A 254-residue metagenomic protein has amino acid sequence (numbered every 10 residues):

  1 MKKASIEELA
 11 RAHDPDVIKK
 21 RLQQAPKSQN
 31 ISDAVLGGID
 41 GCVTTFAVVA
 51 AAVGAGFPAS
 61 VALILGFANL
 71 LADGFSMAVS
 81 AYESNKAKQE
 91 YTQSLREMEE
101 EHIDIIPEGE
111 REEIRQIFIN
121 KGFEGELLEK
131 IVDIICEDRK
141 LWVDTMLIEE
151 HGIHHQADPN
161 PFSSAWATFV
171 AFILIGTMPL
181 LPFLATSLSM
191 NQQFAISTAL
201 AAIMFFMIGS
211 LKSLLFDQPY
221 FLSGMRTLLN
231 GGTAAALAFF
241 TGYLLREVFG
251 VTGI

Functional and structural regions predicted by a protein language model:
K2-D33, N85-F169: Cytosol/matrix-facing amphipathic helices and coiled-coil assembly/linker segments of eukaryotic membrane proteins
K2-S84: Internal alpha-helical transmembrane segments
G41-F46, T168-P179: Core segments of transmembrane alpha-helices that mediate helix-helix packing or line hydrophobic substrate/ligand
E83-E97, L211-M225, I254: Juxtamembrane helix-loop transition segments at the membrane interface in multi-pass membrane proteins
M178-P179, A202-Q218: Transmembrane alpha-helical segments of integral membrane proteins
N191-I203: Structural signature of hydrophobic alpha-helical transmembrane segments
R226-F239: Small-residue-rich segments of transmembrane alpha-helices in multi-pass membrane proteins, especially helix faces
F240-I254: Juxtamembrane boundary at the C-terminal end of a transmembrane helix
